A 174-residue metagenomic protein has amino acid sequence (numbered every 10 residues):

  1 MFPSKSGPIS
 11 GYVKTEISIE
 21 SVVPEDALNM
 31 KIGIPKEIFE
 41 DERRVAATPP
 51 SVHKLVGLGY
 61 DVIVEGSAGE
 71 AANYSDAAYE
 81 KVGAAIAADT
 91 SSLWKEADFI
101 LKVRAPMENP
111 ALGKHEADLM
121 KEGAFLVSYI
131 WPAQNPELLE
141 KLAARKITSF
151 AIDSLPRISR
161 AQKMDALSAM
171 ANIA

Functional and structural regions predicted by a protein language model:
G11, I19-K31, E37, P106 (+1 more regions): Glycine/serine-rich phosphate-binding loop and adjoining beta1-alpha1 elements at the start of nucleotide-handling
P35-A71: Glycine-rich phosphate/diphosphate-binding loop of Rossmann-like nucleotide-binding domains
Y60, A84, I147: Short phosphate-binding/catalytic loops that engage adenosine nucleotides
I63-A85: N-terminal beta-loop-helix "entrance" segment that forms/cooperates in small-molecule cofactor or anionic ligand
G83-E96: Short acidic low-complexity segments
K95-F99, K121-G123: Short acidic/histidine-rich motifs immediately flanking catalytic phosphotransfer sites in two-component signaling
